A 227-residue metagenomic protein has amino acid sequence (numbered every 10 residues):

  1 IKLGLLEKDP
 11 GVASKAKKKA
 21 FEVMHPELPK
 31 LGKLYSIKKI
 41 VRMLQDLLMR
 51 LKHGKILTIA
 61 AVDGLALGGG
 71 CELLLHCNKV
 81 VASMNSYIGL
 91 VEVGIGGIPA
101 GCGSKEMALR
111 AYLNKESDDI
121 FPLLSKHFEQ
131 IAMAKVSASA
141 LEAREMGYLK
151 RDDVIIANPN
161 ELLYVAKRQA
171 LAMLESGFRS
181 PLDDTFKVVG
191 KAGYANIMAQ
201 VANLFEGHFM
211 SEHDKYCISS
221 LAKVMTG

Functional and structural regions predicted by a protein language model:
I1-D46, G96: Glycine- (often His-adjacent) and acidic-residue-rich active-site loop that binds/positions the CoA thioester
L3-G11, L31-S36, L47-I56, V80-Y87 (+1 more regions): Secondary-structure transition/capping motifs at alpha-helix termini and the adjoining loop/turn into the next element
L3-M24, L109-S139, R151, A157-G227: Intrinsically disordered, low-complexity segments enriched in small/flexible residues
L28-G32, G89-G96, K105-L109, L123-E129 (+1 more regions): Short beta-alpha connecting loops at secondary-structure transitions that line or flank enzyme active sites
K30-K33, L51, K55-T58, G64 (+1 more regions): C-terminal amphipathic alpha-helical interaction region
L51-I95: Glycine-rich beta-to-alpha active-site loop
N78-A100, G147-L162: Gly/Pro- and small hydrophobic-enriched strand-loop and loop-to-helix capping segments that sit at the rims
